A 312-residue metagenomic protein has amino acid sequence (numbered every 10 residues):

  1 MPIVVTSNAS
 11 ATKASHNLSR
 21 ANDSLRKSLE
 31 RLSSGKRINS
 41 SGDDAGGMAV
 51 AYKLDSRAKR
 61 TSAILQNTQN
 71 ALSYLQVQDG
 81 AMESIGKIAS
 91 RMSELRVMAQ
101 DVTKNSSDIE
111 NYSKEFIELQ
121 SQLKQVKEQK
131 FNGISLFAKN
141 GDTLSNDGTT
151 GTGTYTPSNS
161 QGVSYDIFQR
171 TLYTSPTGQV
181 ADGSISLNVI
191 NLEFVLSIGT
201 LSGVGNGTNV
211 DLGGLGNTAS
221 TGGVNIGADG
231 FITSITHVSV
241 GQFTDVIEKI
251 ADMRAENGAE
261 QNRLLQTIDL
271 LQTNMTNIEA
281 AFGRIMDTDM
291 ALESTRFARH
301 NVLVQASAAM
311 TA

Functional and structural regions predicted by a protein language model:
P2-A11, N39-S40, M48, Y52-S56 (+3 more regions): Amphipathic alpha-helical coiled-coil/heptad-repeat segments
T61, L95-R96, I278: Non-transmembrane amphipathic alpha-helical segments
